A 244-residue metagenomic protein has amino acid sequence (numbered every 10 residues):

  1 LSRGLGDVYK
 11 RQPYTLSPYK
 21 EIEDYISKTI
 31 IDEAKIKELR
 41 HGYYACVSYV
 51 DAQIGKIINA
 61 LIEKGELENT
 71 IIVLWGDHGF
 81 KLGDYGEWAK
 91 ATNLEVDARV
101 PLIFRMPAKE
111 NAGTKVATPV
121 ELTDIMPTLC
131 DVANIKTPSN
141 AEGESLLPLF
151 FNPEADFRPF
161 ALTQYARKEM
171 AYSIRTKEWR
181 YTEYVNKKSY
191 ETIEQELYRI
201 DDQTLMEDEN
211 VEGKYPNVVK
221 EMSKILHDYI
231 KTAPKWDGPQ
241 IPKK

Functional and structural regions predicted by a protein language model:
L1-Y9: Single conserved hydrophobic/aromatic residue that forms the stacking wall/gate of nucleotide- or nucleobase-binding
K10-I36: Extended, charge-rich helix/loop segments that form flexible, surface "patches" used to engage negatively charged
S27-T70, E221, Y229-I230: A long, amphipathic alpha-helix that forms part of the scaffold/cap immediately adjacent to metal-dependent active
D32-C46, A89, K109-V120, V132-T137 (+2 more regions): Active-site rim elements
Y43, V47-V50, I54, I71-G76 (+3 more regions): Beta-strand elements within well-structured catalytic alpha/beta cores of enzymes that handle phosphate/sulfate esters
A60-N111, E121: Histidine-centered active-site microenvironments of extracellular/periplasmic hydrolases and transferases
H78-D84, K90, E110, T123-M126 (+4 more regions): C-terminal cap/loop subdomain of S1 sulfatases and analogous C-terminal strand-loop tails that border
